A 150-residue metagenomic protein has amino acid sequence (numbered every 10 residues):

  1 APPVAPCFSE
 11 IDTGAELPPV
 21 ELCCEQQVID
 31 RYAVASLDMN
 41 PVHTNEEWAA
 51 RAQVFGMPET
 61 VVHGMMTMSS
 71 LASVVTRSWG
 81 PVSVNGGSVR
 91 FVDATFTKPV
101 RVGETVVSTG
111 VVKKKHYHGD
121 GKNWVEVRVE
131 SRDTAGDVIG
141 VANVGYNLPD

Functional and structural regions predicted by a protein language model:
A1-L17, F96-D150: HotDog/MaoC-like acyl-thioester-processing domains
P2-V62: Catalytic strand-loop segment that frames the active site of acyl-thioester-processing enzymes
P18-V20, V28, S88-V92, N123-V125: A generic structural signal for short beta-strands and their flanking turns/coil linkers
S36-L37, A49, G80, G86-S88 (+2 more regions): Short, charged/polar low-complexity linear motifs in solvent-exposed/disordered segments
A52-K113, N143: Hydrophobic beta-strand-centered segment that forms part of the acyl-chain substrate-binding groove
